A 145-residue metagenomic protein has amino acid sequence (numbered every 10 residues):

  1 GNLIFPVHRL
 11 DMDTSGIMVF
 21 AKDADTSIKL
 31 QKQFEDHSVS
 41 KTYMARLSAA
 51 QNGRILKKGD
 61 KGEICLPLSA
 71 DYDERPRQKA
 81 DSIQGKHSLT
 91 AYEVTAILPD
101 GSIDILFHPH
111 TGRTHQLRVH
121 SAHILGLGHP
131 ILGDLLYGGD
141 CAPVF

Functional and structural regions predicted by a protein language model:
G1-F145: RNA pseudouridine synthases
